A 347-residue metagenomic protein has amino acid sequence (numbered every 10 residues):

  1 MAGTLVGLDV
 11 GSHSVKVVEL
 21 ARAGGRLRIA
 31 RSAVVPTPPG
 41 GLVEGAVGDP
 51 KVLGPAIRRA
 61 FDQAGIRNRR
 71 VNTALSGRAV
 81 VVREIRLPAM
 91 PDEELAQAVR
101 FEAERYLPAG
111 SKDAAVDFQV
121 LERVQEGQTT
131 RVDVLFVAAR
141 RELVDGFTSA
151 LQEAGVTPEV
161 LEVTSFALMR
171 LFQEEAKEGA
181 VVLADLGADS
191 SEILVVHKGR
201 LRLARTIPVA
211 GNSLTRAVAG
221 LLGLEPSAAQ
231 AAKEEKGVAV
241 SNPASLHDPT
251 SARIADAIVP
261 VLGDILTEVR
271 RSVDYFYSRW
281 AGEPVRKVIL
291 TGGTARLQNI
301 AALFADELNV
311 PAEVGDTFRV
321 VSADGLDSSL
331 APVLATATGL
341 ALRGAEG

Functional and structural regions predicted by a protein language model:
M1-G347: Hydrophobic/aromatic-enriched cytosolic interaction surfaces used to assemble or bind macromolecules
